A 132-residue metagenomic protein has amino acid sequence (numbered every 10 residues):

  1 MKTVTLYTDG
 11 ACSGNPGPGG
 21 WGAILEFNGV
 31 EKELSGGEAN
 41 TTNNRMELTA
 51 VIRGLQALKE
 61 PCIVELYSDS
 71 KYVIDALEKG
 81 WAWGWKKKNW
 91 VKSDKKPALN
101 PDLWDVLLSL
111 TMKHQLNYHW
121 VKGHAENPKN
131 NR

Functional and structural regions predicted by a protein language model:
M1: GIY-YIG nuclease catalytic motif and its immediate N-terminal context
T5-P18, I52-R132: RNase H catalytic domain
L6-T8, W21, L34, L48: Structural detector for hydrophobic anchor residues on beta-strands
G20-F27: Short beta-strand scaffold segments in enzyme catalytic cores
N28-E47: A short, polar/acidic, helix/strand-boundary loop motif
